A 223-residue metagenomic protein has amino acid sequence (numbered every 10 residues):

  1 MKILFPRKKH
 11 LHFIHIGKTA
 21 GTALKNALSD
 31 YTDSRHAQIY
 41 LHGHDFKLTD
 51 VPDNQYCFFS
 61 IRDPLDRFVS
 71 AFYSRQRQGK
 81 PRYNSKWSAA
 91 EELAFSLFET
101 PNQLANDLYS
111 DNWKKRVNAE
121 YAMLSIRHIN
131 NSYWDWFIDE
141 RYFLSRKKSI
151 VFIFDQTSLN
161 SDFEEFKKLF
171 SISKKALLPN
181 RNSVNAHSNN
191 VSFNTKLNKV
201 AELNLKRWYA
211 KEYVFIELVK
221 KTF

Functional and structural regions predicted by a protein language model:
M1-F223: Membrane-interface amphipathic segments in extracytoplasmic regions
